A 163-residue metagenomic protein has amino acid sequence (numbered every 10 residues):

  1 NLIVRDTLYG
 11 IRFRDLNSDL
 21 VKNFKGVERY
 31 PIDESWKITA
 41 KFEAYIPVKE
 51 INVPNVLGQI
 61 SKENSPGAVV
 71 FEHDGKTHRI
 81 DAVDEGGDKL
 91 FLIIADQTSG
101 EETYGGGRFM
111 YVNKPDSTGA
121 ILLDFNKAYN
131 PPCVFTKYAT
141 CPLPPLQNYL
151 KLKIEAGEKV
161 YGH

Functional and structural regions predicted by a protein language model:
N1-V4, A40, H78-A82: Broad, structure-driven detector of short, well-ordered beta-strand segments within folded domains
V4-I60: Surface-exposed beta-loop interaction hotspot
D6-G10, A68, G87-F91, T118-A120: A generic structural signal for beta-strand entry/edge sites
F13, N23-Y30, S99-E102, A120-L122 (+1 more regions): Extended, aromatic/histidine-rich regions of cofactor-dependent oxidoreductases associated with respiratory
L16, E43, A95-Q97, N126: Solvent-exposed coil/turn segments that connect beta secondary-structure elements in extracytoplasmic/periplasmic
I60-T103: Mid-length scaffold segments of soluble, non-membrane domains
A68, F109-K114: Beta-strand-rich interaction surfaces with strong enrichment in secreted/lumenal proteins
D74, N113-I121: A short, structured loop/turn motif at beta-sheet edges
